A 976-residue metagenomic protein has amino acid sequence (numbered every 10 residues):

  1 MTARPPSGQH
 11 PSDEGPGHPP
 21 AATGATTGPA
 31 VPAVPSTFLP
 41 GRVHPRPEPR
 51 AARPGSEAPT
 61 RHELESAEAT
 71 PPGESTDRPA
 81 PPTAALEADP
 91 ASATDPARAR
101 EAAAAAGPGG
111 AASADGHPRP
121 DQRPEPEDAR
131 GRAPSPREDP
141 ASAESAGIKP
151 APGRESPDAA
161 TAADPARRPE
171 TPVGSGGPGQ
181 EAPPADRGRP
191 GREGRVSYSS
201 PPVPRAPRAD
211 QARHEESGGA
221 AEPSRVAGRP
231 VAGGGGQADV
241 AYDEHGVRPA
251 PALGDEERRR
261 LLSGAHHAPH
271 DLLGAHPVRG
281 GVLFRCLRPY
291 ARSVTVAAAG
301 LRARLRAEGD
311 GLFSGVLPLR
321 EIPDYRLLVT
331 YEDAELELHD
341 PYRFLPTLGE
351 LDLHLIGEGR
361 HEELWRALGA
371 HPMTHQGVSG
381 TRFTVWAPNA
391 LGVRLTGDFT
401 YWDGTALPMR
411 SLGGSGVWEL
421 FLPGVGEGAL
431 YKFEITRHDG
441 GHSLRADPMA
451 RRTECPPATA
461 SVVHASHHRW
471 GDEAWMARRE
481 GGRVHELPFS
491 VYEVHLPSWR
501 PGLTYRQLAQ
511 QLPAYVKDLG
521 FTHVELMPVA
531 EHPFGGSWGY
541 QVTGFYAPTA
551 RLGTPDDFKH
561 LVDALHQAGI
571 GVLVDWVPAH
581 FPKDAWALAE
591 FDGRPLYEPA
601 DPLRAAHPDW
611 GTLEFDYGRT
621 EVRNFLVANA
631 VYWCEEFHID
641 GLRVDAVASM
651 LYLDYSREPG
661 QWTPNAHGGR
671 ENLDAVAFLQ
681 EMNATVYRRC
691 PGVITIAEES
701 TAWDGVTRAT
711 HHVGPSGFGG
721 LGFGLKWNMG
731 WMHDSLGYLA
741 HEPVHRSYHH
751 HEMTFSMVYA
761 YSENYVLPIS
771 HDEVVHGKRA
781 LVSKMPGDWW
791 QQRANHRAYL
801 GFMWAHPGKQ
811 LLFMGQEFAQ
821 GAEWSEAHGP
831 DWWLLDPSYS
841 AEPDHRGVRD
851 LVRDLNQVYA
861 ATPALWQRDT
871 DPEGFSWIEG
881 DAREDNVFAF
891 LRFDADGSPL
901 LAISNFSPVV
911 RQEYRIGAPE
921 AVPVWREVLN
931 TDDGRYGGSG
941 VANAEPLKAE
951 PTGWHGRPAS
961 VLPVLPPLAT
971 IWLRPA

Functional and structural regions predicted by a protein language model:
T2, P40, R192, P223 (+7 more regions): The feature marks proteins involved in alpha-glucan
G15-A22, T26-G28, A51-V196, P207-V231: Long, intrinsically disordered, low-complexity tracts enriched in Ser/Thr with interspersed Pro and often acidic
D271, A275-H276, G280-Y290, S379-R382 (+3 more regions): Carbohydrate-binding surface patches
F284-C286, Y290-R302, V385, A390-T405 (+1 more regions): Beta-strand-rich binding/interaction modules
C286, V385, F433, V494 (+13 more regions): Conserved, mostly hydrophobic/aromatic
E321-R326, E427-L430, A944-A976: C-terminal beta-strand-rich structural cap/linker in extracellular carbohydrate-active enzymes
A450-P456, A460, S466-V491, H495-E671 (+2 more regions): Substrate-binding/active-site clefts of carbohydrate-active enzymes
H638-D640, Y655-G829, A860-A921, R926-D932 (+1 more regions): Conserved alpha/beta catalytic core and glycan-binding cleft of carbohydrate-active enzymes
